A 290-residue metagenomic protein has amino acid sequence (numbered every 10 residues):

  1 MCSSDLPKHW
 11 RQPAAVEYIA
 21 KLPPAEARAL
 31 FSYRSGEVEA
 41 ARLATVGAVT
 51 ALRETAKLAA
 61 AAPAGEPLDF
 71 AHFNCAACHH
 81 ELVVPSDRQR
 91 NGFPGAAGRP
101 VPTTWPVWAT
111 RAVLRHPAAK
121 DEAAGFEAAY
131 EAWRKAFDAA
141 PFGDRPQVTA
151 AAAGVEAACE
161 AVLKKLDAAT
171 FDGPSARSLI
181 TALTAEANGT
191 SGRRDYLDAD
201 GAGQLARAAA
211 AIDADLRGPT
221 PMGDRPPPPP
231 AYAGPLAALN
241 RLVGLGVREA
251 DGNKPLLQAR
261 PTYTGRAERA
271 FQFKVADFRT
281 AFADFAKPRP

Functional and structural regions predicted by a protein language model:
M1-A199, G203-A206: Primarily the internal scaffold of c-type cytochrome electron-transfer domains, especially repeated/multiheme c-type
A185-P290: A cross-kingdom marker for long, charged
